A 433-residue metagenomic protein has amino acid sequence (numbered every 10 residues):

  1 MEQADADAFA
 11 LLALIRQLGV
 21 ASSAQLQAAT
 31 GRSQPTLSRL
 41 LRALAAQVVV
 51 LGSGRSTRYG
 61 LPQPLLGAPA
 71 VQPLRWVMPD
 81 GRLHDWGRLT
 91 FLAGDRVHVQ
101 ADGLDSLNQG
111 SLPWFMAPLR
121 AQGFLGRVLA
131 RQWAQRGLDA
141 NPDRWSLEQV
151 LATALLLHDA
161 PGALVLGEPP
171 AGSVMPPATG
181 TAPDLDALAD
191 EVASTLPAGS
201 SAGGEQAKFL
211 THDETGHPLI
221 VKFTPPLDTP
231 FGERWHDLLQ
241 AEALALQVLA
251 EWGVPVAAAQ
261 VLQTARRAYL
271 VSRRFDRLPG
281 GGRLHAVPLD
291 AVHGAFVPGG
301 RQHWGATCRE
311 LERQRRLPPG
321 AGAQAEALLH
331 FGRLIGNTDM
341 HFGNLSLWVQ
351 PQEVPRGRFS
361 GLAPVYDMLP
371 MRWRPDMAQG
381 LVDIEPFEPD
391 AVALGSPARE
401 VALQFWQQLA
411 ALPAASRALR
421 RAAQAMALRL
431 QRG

Functional and structural regions predicted by a protein language model:
M1-G433: Phosphate/dinucleotide-binding and metal-coordinating scaffold of catalytic cores in nucleotide-dependent enzymes
